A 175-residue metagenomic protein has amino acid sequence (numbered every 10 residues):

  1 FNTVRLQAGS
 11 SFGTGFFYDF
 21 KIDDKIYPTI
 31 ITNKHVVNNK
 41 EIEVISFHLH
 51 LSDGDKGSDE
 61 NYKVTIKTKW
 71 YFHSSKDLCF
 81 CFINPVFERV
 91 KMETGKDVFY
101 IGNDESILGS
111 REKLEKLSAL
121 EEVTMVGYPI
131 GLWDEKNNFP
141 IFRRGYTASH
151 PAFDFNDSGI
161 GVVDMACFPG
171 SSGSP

Functional and structural regions predicted by a protein language model:
F1-F12, N38-P169, G173: Serine endopeptidase catalytic core focused on the charge-relay Asp
T3-T29: A conserved glycine-rich beta-strand in the N-terminal activation segment of trypsin-fold
T32: Cytochrome P450 catalytic-core helices
H35: Histidine-centered active-site/metal-ligand motif
